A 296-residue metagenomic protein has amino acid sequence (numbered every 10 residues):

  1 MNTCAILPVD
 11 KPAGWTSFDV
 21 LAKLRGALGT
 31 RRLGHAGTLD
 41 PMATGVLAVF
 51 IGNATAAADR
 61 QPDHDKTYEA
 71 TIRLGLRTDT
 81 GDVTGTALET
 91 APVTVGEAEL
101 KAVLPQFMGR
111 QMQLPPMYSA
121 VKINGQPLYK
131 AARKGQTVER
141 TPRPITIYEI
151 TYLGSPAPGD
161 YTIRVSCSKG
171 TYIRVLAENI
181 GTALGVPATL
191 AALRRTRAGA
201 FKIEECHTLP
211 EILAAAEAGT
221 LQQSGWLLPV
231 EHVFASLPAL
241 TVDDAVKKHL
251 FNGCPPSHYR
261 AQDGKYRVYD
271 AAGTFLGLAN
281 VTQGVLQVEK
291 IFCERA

Functional and structural regions predicted by a protein language model:
M1-K169, I173-H207: Catalytic cores of RNA-modifying enzymes
M1-V9, F18-H35, L39, A43 (+1 more regions): Accessory RNA 3′-end/elbow-binding domains used by RNA modification enzymes
